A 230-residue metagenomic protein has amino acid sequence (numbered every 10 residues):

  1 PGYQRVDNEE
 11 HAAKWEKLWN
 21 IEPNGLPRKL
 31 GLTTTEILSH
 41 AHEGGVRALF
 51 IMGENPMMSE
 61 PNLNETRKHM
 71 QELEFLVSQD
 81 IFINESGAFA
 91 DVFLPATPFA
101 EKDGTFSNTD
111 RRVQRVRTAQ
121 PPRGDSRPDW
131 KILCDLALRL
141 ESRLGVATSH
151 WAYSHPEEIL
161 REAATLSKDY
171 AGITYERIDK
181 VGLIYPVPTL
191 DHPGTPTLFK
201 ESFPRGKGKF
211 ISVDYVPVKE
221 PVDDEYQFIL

Functional and structural regions predicted by a protein language model:
P1, P156-L230: Long, low-complexity segments enriched in small/aliphatic residues
P1-A171: Non-catalytic alpha/beta scaffold blocks inside enzyme catalytic domains
